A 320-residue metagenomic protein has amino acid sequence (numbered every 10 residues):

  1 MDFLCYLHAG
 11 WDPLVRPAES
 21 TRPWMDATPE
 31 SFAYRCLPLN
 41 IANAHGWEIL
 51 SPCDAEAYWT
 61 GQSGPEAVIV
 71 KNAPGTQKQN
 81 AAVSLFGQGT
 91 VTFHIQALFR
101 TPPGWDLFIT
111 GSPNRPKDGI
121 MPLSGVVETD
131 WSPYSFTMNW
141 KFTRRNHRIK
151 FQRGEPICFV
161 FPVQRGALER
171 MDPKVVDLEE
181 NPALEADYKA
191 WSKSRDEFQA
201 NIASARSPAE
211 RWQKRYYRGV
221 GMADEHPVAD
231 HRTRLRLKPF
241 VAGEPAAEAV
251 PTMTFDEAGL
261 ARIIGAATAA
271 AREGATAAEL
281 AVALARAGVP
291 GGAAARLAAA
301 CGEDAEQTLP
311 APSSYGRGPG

Functional and structural regions predicted by a protein language model:
M1-S132, H147-K150, E155-T254: Non-catalytic terminal segments and appended small domains
E30, P133-F142: Short, structured beta-strand/loop micro-motifs enriched in basic residues and often containing a Trp
I149-Q152, A278, G292: Short, solvent-exposed positions on alpha-helices
A249, R262-I263, G288: Generic short N-terminal amphipathic or hydrophobic helices
F255-A283: Eukaryotic low-complexity, mixed-charge intrinsically disordered interaction/regulatory segments enriched in acidic
L284-A287, G291-L309: Short, charged early-sequence alpha-helical segments and their helix-coil boundaries
S313-S314: Serine residues within intrinsically disordered or low-complexity segments
R317-G318: Glycine-biased, low-complexity coil/linker segments
